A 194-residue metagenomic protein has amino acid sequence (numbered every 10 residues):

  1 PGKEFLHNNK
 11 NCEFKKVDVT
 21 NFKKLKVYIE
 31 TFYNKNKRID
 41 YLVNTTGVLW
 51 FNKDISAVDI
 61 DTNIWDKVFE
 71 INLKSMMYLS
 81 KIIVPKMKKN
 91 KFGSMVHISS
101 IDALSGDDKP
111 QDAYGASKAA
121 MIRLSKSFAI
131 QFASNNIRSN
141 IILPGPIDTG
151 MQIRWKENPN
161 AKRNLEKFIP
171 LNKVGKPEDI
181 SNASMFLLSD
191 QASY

Functional and structural regions predicted by a protein language model:
T46-K53: Conserved NAD(P)H cofactor-binding loop of Rossmann-fold oxidoreductase domains
K53-A57, D61-D66, L165: Substrate-binding pocket helix/loop in short-chain dehydrogenase/reductase
I55-S56, G106-G115, S127: Active-site loop-to-helix junction immediately N-terminal to the catalytic Tyr of the SDR YXXXK motif in Rossmann-fold
S80, S117, S125: Active-site helix of classical SDR
P85, I130-S134, S193: Alpha-helical segment proximal to the catalytic Tyr-Lys
F92, K173-Y194: C-terminal substrate-recognition "lid" of short-chain dehydrogenase/reductases
S100: Residue(s) in the substrate-gating loop at a strand-loop-helix junction that position the organic substrate next
